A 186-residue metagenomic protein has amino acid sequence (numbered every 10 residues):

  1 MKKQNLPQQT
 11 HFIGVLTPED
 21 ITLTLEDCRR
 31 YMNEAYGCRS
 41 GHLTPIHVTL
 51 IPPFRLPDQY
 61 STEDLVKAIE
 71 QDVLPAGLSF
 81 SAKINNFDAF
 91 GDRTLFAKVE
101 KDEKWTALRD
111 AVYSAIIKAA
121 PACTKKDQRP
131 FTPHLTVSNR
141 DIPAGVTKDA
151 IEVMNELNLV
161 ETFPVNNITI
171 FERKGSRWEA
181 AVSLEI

Functional and structural regions predicted by a protein language model:
M1-S81, D102-E161, R177-I186: Basic, often amphipathic N-terminal segments
K83-I84, A97: Short, structured beta-strand-loop surface elements
I84-N86, N167: Extracellular/lumenal ectodomain signal focusing on beta-strand-rich modules and carbohydrate-recognition contexts
D88-T94: Short, basic/glycine-rich phosphate-binding loops at helix/coil junctions that contact nucleotide phosphates
T94-L95, W178: Hydrophobic residues embedded in beta-strands of well-ordered beta-sheets
F96-A97, V137, I170: Short hydrophobic/aromatic-rich beta-strand segments that constitute the beta-sheet cores of beta-sandwich/beta-barrel
N166-G175: Short beta-strand segments and strand-loop junctions that repeat across beta-rich extracellular domains
